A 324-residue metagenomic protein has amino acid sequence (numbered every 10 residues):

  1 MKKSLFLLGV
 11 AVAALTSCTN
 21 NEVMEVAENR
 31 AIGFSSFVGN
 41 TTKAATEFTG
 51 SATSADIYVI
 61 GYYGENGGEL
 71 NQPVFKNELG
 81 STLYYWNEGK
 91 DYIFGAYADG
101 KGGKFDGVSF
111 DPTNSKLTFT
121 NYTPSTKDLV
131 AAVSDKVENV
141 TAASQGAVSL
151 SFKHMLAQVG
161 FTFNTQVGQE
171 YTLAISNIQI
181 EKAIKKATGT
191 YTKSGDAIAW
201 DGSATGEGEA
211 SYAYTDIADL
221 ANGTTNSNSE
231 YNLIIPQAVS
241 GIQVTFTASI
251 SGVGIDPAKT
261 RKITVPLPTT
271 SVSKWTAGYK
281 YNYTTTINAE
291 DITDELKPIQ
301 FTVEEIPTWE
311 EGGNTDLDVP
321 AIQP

Functional and structural regions predicted by a protein language model:
K2-P324: Sec-type signal peptide cleavage vicinity
